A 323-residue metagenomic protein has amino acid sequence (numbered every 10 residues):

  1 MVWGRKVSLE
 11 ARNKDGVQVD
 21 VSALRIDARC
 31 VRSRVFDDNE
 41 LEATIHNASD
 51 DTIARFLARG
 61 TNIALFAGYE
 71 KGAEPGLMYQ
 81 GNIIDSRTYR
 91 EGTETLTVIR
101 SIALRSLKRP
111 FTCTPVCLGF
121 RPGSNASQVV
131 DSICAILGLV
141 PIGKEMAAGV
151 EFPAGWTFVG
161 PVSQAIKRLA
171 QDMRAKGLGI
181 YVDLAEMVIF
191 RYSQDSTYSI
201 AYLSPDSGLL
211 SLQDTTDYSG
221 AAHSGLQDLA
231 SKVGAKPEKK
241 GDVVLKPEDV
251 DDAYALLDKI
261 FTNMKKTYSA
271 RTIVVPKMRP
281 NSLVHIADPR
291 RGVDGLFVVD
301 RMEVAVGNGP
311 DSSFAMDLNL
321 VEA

Functional and structural regions predicted by a protein language model:
M1-L104, T267: Assembly/oligomerization scaffold segments
G4-N13, E186-F190, H223, V284: Short polybasic amphipathic segments
L24-F56, K176, P205-A323: An acidic/polar, Gly/Ser/Thr-rich interaction patch typically located in mid-to-C-terminal regions of proteins
H46-A48, G68-E70, N82-Y89, R100-S106 (+5 more regions): Solvent-exposed coil/turn segments that connect beta secondary-structure elements in extracytoplasmic/periplasmic
Y69, G123-S132, L212-G220: Short, cationic low-complexity segments
T93-S207: Charged- and aromatic-enriched interaction segments used to assemble and dock large macromolecular complexes
